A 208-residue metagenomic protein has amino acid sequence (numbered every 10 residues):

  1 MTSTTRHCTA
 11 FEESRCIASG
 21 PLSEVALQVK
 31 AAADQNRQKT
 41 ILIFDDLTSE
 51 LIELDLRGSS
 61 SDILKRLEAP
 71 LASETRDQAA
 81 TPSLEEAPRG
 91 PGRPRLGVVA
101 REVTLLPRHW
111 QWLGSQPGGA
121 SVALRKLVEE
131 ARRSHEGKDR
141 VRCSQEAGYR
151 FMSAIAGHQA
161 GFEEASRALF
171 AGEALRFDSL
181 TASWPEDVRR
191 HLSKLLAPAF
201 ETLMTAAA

Functional and structural regions predicted by a protein language model:
M1-E13: Short aromatic-glycine-(Arg/Gly/Cys) micro-motifs in beta-strand/loop hairpins
E13-P21: A short, exposed loop/beta-hairpin motif centered on an aromatic-Gly-Thr core
R37-A69: Short, mixed-charge low-complexity intrinsically disordered segments
P70-T104: Short Lys/Arg-rich basic patches
V103-L105, L113-R132: Short amphipathic alpha-helical segments
S134-S166: Short, positively charged interaction helices/loops
T181-M204: Short, charge-rich amphipathic alpha-helical segments embedded in non-transmembrane helical bundles/solenoids
